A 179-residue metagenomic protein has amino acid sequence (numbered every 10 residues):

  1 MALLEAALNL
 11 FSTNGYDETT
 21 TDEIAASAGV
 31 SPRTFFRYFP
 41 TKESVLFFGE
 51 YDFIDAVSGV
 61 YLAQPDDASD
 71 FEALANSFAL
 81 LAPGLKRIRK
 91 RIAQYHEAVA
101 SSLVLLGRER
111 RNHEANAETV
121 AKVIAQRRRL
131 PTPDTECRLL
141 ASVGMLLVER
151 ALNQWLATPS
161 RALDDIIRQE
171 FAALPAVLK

Functional and structural regions predicted by a protein language model:
M1-N14, E18-V30, F47, A56: Basic, helix-initiating cap at the start of DNA-binding domains
A26, P40-T41: Residue-level detection of the helix-turn-helix DNA-binding "recognition helix"
S31-F39: Short hydrophobic/aromatic patch on the recognition helix
G49, F53, F78, N112-N116 (+2 more regions): Hydrophobic/aromatic residues within well-ordered alpha-helical segments
D55-Y95: Hydrophobic alpha-helical connector segments
R87, S102, E114-L140: Hydrophobic alpha-helical bundle segments that form small-molecule/ligand-binding pockets
K122, A157-K179: C-terminal peripheral helix-coil segments that are non-catalytic and often amphipathic
I124-R127, A151-P159: Secondary-structure edge/capping motif, primarily at the C-terminal ends of alpha-helices and the immediately following
